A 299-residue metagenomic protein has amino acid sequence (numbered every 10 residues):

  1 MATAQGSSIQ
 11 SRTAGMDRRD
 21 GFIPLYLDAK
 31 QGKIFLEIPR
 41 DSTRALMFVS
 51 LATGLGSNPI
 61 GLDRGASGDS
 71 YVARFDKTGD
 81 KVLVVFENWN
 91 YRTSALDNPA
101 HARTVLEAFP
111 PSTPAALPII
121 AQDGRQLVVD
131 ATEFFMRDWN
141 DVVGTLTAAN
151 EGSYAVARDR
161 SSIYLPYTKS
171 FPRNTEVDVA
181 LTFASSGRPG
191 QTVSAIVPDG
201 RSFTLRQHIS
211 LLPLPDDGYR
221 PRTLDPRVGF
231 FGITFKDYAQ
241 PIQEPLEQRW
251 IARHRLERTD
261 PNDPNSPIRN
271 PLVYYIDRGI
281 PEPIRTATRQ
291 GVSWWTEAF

Functional and structural regions predicted by a protein language model:
A2-I34, I38-I280, R289, A298: Auxiliary tRNA-acceptor-end handling modules of aminoacyl-tRNA synthetases
